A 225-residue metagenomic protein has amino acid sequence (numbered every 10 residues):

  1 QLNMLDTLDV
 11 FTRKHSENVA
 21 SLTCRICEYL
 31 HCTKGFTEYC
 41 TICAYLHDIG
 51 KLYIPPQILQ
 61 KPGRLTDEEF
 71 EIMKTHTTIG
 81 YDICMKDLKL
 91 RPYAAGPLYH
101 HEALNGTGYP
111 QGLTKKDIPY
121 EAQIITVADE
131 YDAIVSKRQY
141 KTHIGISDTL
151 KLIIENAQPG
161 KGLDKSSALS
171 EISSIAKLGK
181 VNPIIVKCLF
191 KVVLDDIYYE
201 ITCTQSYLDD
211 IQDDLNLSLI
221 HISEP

Functional and structural regions predicted by a protein language model:
Q1-L219, S223: Histidine- and acidic-residue-rich, metal-dependent catalytic cores
